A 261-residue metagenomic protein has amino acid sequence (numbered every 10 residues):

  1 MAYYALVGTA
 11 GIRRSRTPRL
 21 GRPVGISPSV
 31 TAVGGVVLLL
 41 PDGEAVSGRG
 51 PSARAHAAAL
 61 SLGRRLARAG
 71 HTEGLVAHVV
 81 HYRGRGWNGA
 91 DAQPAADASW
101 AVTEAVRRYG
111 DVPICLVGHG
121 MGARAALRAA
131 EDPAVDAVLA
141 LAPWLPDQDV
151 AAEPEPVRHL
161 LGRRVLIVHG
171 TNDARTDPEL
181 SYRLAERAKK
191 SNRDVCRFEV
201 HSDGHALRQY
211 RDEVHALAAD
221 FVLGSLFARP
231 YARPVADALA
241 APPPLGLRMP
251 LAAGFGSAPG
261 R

Functional and structural regions predicted by a protein language model:
Y4-T72: Short, surface-exposed "cap/lid" segments of acyl-processing enzymes
N88-R108: Alpha/beta-hydrolase active-site loop
V117-A126: Gly/Ala-rich beta-loop-alpha elbow adjacent to hydrolase catalytic centers
A140-D147, D203: Active-site nucleophile loop of the alpha/beta-hydrolase fold
P146-D147, T171-D177: Acidic catalytic loop of the alpha/beta-hydrolase fold
E153, D177-R187: Short alpha-helix in the alpha/beta-hydrolase fold that links the catalytic acid
L160-G162, L166-D173: Short beta-strand/loop motif that positions the catalytic acidic residue of the alpha/beta-hydrolase fold
Y182, R193-R261: C-terminal catalytic histidine-bearing segment of alpha/beta-hydrolase fold enzymes
